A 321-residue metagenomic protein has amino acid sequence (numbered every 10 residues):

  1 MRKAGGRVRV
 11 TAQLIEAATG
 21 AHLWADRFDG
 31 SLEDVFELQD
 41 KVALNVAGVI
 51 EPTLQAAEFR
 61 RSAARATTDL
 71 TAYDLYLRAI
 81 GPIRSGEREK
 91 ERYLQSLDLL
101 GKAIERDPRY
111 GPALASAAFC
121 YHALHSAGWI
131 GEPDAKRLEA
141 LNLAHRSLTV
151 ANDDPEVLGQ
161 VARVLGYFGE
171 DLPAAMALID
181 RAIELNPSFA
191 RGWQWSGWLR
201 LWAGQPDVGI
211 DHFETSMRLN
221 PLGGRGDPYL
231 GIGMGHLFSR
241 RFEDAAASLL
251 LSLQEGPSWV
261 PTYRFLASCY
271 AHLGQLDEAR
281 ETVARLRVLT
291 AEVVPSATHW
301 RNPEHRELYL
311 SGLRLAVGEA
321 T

Functional and structural regions predicted by a protein language model:
M1-L273, V317, T321: Acidic, proline/glycine-rich low-complexity intrinsically disordered segments
S31, E132, T290-S296: Short, solvent-exposed coil/turn linker segments
A140, A271-V293: TPR/TPR-like (Sel1-like) alpha-helical repeat modules
H212, L276-A279, R306: Alpha-helix initiation and N-capping motif
E292-T321: Terminal, low-structured helical/coil segments at or just beyond the last alpha-helical repeat
